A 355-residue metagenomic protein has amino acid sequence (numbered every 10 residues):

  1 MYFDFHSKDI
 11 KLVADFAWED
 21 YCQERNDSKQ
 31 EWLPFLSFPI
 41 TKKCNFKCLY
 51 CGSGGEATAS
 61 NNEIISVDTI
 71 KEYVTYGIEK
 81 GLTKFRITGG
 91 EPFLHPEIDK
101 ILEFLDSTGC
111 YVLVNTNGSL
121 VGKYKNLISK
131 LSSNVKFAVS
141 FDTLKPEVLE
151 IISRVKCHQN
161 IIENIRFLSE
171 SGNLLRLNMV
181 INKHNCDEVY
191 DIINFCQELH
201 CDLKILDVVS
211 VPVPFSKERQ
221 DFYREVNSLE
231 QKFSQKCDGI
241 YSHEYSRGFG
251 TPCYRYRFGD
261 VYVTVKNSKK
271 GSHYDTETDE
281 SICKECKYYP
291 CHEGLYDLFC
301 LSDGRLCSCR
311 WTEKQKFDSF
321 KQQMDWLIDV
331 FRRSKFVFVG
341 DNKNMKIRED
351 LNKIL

Functional and structural regions predicted by a protein language model:
M1-S37, K47, C253-R255, Y262 (+2 more regions): N-terminal [4Fe-4S]-dependent radical SAM core
D27-D68, K80, S308-T312: Canonical Radical SAM [4Fe-4S] cluster-binding loop centered on the CxxxCxxC motif and its immediate flanking residues
K47, N117, S302-D303: Residue-level recognition of short loop/turn positions
V67-I87, H95-L206: Radical SAM/AdoMet-radical enzyme domain recognition
E91: Conserved G/P- and acidic residue-centered "switch" motifs that form tight phosphate/ATP-binding loops in soluble
E97, R219, R224, R310-E313: Short clusters of small/polar residues that mark proteolytic maturation junctions
E147-I162, R166-E277: Radical SAM enzyme [4Fe-4S]-AdoMet core and its adjacent flexible, acidic and glycine-rich loops/tails across
H273-L355: Flexible mid-to-C-terminal extensions adjoining Fe-S/redox cofactors in radical SAM and related proteins
